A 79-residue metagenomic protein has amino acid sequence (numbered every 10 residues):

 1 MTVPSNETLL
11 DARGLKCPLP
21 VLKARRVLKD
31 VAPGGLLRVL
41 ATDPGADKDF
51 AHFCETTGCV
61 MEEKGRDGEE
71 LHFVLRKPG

Functional and structural regions predicted by a protein language model:
T2-D11: Right-handed parallel beta-helix/beta-solenoid
E7, G34-R38, E70-H72: Intrinsic-disorder/low-complexity, polar/charged segments enriched in Ser/Thr/Lys/Arg/Asp/Glu/Gln
A12-K64: Amphipathic, hydrophobic secondary-structure cores in small proteins
H72-G79: Core SAM-dependent methyltransferase catalytic element
